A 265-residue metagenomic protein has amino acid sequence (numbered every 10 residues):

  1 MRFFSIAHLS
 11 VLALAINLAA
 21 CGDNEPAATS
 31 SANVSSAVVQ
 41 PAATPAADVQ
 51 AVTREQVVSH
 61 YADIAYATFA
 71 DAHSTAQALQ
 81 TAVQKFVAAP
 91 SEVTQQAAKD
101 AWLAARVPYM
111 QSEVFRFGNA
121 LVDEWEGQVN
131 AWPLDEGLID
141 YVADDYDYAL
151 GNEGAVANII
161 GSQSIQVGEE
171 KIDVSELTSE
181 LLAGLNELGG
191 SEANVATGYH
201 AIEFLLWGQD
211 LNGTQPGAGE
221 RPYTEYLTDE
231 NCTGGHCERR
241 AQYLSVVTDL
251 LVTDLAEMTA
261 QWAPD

Functional and structural regions predicted by a protein language model:
M1-A19: Sec-dependent bacterial lipoprotein signal peptides
C21-E25: Bacterial signal peptide processing site
A27-A46: Ser/Thr-rich, Proline-interspersed low-complexity disordered segments
T44-D265: Mature extracytoplasmic or organellar-lumen-exposed domains after removal of signal/transit peptides
